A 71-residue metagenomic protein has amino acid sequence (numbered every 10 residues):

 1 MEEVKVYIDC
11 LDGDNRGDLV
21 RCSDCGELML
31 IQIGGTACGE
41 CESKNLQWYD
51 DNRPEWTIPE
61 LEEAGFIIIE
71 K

Functional and structural regions predicted by a protein language model:
M1-D18, Q47-K71: Short, intrinsically disordered terminal segments enriched in charged and Pro/Gly residues
L11, E27-L28: Short, flexible, glycine/charge-rich loop motifs used to bind or transfer phosphoryl groups or to couple energy/partner
G17-L19, G35-C38: Residues immediately within or flanking Cys/His clusters that coordinate Zn2+ in small zinc-binding modules
C22-C25, C38-C41: Short cysteine-rich clusters marking metal-coordination/redox-active sites
M29, N45: Cys/His-rich microdomains that often coordinate metals
